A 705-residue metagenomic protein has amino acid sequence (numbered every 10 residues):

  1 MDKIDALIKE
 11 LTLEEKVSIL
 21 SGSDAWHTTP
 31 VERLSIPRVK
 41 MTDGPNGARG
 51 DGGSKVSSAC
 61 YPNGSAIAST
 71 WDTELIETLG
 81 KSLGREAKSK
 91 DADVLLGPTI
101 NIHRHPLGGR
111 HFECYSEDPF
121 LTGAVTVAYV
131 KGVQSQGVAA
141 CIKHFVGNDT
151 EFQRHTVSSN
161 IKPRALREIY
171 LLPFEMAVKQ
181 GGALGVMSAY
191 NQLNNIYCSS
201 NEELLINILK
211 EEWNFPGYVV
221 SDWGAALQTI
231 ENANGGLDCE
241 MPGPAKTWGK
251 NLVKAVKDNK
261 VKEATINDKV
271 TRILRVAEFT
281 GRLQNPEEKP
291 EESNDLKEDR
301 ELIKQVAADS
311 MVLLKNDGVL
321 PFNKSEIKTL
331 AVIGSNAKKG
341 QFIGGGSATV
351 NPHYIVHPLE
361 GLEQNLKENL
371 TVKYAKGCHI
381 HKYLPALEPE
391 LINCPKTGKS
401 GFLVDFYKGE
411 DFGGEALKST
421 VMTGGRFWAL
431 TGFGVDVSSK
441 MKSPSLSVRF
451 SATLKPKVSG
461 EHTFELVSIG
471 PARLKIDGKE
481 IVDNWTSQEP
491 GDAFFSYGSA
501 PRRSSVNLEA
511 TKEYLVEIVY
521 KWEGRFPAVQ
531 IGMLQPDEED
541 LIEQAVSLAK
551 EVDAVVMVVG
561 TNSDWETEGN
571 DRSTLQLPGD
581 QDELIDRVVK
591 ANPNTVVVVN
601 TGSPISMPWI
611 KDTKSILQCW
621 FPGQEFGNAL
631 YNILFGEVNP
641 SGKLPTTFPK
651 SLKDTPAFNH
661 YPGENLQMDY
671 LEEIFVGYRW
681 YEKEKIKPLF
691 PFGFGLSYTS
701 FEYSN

Functional and structural regions predicted by a protein language model:
M1-T463, V467-N705: Glycoside hydrolase catalytic-domain context in secreted enzymes
